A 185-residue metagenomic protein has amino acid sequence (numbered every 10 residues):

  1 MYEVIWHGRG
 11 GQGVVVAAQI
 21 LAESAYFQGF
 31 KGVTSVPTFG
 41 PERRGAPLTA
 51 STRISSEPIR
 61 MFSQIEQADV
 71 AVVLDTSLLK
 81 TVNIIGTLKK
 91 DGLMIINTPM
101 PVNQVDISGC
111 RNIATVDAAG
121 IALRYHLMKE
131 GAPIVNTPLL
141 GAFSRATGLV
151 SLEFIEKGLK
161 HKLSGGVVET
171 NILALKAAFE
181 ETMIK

Functional and structural regions predicted by a protein language model:
M1-K185: Active-site cofactor/cluster-binding pocket
